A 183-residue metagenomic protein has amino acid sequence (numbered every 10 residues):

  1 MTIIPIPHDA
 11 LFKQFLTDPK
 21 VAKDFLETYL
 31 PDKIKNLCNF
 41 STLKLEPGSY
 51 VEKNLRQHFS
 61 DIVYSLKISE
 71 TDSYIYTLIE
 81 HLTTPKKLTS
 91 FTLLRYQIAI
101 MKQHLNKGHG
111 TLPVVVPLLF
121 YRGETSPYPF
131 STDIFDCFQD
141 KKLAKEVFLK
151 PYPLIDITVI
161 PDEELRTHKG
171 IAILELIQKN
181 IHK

Functional and structural regions predicted by a protein language model:
M1-K183: Conserved single-residue anchors adjacent to enzymatic active/cofactor-binding motifs
